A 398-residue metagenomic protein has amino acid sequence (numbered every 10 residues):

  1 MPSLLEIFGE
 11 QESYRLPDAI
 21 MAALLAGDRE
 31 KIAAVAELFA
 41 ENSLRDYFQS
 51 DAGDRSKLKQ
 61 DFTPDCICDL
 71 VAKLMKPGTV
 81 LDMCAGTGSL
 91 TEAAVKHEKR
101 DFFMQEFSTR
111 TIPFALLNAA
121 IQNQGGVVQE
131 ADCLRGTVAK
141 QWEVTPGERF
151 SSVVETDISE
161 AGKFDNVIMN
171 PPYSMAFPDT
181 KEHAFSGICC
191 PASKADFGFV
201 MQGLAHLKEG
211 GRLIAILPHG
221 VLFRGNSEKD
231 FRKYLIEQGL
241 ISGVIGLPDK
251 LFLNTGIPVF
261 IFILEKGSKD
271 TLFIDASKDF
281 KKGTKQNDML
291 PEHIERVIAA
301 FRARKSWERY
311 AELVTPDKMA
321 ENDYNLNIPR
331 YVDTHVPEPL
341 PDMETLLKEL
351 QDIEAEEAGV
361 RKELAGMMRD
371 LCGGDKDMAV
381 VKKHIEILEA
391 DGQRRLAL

Functional and structural regions predicted by a protein language model:
M1-F103: Class I S-adenosyl-L-methionine
E6, L16, G88, D101 (+4 more regions): Hydrophobic transmembrane signal anchors and adjacent membrane-proximal interface regions, especially in viral
I32-D46, E98-F103, E130-D132, A139 (+2 more regions): A signal for specific C-terminal beta-sheet/loop modules enriched in small/flexible residues with GP/PG/PP motifs
T63-M169, S174-P178, S193, A205 (+5 more regions): Conserved S-adenosyl-L-methionine
E143-V144, I158-L398: A conserved structural/catalytic subdomain of Rossmann-like adenosyl-cofactor enzymes
